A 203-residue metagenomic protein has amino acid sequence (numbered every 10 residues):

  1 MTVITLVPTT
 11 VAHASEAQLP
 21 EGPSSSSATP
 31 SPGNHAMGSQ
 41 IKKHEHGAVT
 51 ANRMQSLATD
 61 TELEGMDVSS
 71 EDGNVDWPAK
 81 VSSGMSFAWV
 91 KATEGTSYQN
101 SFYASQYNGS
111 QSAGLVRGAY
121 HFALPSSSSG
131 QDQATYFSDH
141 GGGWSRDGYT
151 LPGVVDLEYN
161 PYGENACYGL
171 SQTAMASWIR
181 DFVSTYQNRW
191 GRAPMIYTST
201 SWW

Functional and structural regions predicted by a protein language model:
M1-S15: Secretory targeting and sorting signals
M1-V3, P32, P152: N-terminal functional modules and adjacent low-complexity/disordered segments of proteins
A14, L157, T198-T200: A general secondary-structure junction signal
A14-M66, P78-V81: Intrinsically disordered, low-complexity, Pro/Ser/Thr/Asn/Gly/Ala-rich spacer/linker segments adjacent to signal
G47-A51, T135-F137, T198-T200: Short amphipathic alpha-helical surface micro-motifs
M54, A58-R189: Substrate-binding cleft of extracellular glycoside hydrolase catalytic domains
Y186-W203: Aromatic-lined carbohydrate-recognition surfaces of secreted/lumenal glycan-active proteins
